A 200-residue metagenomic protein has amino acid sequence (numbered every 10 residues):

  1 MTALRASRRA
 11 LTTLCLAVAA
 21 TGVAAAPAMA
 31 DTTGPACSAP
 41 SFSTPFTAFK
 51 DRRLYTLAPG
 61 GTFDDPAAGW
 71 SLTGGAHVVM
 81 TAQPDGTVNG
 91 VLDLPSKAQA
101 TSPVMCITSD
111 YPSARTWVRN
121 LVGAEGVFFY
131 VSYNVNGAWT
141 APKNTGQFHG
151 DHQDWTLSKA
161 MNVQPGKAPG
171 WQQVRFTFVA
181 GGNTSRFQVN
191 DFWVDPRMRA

Functional and structural regions predicted by a protein language model:
T2-L14: Bacterial N-terminal signal peptides that target proteins for export
A17, D31-L54, M198-A200: Activation corresponds to long, low-complexity, non-globular regions
V18-A28: C-terminal segment of classical bacterial N-terminal signal peptides
T32-P35, T47, T56-D93: Extracellular glycan-recognition surfaces and repeat-rich motifs
F49, R53, V135-Q173, T177-Q188: Extracellular carbohydrate recognition and processing domains and analogous Trp-centered ligand-binding platforms
D64-G69, V104-Y111, R115-A124, S132-N134 (+1 more regions): Solvent-exposed strand-to-loop "edge" motifs in beta-rich extracellular domains
V88-R115, A124-G126, L157-K159: Short beta-strands within extracellular/lumenal beta-sheet-rich domains
G182-A200: Exposed low-complexity, polar/acidic, P/S/T/G-rich flexible segments that act as propeptides, protease-susceptible
